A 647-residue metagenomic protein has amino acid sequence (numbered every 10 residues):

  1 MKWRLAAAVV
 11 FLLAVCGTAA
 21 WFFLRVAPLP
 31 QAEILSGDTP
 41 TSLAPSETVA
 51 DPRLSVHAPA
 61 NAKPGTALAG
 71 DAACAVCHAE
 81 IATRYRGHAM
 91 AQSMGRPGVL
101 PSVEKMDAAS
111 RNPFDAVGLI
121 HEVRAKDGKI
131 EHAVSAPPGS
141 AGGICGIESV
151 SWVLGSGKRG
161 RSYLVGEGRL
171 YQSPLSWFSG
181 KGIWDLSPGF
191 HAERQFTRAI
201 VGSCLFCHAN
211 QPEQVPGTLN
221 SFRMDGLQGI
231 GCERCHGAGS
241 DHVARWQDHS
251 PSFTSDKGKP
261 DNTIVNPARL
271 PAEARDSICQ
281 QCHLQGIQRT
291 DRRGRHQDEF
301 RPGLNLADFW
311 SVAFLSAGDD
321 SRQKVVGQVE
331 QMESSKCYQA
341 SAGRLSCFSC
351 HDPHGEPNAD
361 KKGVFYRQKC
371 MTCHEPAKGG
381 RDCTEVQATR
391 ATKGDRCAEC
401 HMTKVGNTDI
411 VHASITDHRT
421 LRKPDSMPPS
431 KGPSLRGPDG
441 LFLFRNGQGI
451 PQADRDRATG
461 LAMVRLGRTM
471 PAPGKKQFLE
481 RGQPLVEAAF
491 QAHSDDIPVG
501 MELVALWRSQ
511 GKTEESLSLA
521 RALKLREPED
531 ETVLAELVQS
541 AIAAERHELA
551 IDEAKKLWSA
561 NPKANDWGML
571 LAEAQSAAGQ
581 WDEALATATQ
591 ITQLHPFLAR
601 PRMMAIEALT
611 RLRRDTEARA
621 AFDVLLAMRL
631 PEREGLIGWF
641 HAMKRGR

Functional and structural regions predicted by a protein language model:
G37-A58, A72, E80-S156, G160-L164 (+4 more regions): Primarily the internal scaffold of c-type cytochrome electron-transfer domains, especially repeated/multiheme c-type
S494, P528, P562-K563, P596 (+1 more regions): Short coil turns that delineate tetratricopeptide repeat
V499, V533, W567, P601 (+1 more regions): TPR alpha-solenoid repeat register
E502, E536, L570, M604 (+1 more regions): Canonical tetratricopeptide repeat
S509, A543-A544, A577-A578, R611-L612 (+1 more regions): Register position in tetratricopeptide repeats
